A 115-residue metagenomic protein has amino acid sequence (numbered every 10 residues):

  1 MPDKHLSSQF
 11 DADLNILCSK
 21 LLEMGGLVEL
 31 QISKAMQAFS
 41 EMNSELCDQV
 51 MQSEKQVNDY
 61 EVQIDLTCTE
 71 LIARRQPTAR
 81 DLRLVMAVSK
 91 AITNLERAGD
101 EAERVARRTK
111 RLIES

Functional and structural regions predicted by a protein language model:
M1-S115: Cytosolic, long alpha-helical scaffolding segments
